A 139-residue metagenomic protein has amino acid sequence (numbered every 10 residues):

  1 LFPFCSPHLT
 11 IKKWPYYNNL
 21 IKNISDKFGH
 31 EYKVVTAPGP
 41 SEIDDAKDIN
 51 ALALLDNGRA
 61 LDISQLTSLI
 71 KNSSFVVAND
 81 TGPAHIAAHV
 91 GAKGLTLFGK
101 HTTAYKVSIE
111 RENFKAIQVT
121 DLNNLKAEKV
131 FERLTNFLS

Functional and structural regions predicted by a protein language model:
L1-L9: Conserved donor-binding/catalytic core segment of Leloir-type glycosyltransferases
P3, T36, V119: Short glycine-centered, acidic/aromatic-flanked micro-motifs in structured strand/loop junctions that mark active-site
L9, G58, V119-L122: Pocket-edge positions in alpha/beta enzyme catalytic cores
T10-I11, I43, N124: Loop/helix-junction capping segments adjacent to catalytic residues or to phosphate/diphosphate-binding pockets
I11-K13, K47-D48, V107: Short, well-ordered secondary-structure micro-motifs
Y16-L95, G99-T102: Donor-binding and catalytic core of enzymes assembling or modifying cell-surface/extracellular glycoconjugates
H85-S139: Nucleotide-sugar donor-binding patch of glycosyltransferase catalytic domains
